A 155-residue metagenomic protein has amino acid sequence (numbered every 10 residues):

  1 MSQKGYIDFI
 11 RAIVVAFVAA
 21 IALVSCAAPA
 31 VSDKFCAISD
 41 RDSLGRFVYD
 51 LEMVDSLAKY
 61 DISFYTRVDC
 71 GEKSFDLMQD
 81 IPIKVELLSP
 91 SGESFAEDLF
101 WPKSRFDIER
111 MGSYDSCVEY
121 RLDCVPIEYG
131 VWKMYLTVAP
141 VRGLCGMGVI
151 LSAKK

Functional and structural regions predicted by a protein language model:
A12-V24: Bacterial N-terminal signal peptides
A27-A30: Bacterial signal peptide processing site
D42-M53, E119: Short beta-strands within extracellular/lumenal beta-sheet-rich domains
S56-T66, D123-V141: Noncatalytic modules at the cell exterior or secretory-pathway interfaces, chiefly beta-strand-rich lectin/adhesion
F64-F75: Short amphipathic, basic-aromatic surface patches that mediate peripheral association with negatively charged
F75-I83: Short coil-to-beta strand junction motifs in C2/discoidin
E97-V125: An anionic, turn-rich surface loop/hairpin at beta-sheet edges that serves as a generic interaction/coordination patch
R142-S152: Edge beta-strands of jelly-roll/beta-sandwich modules across compartments, strongly enriched in secreted/luminal
